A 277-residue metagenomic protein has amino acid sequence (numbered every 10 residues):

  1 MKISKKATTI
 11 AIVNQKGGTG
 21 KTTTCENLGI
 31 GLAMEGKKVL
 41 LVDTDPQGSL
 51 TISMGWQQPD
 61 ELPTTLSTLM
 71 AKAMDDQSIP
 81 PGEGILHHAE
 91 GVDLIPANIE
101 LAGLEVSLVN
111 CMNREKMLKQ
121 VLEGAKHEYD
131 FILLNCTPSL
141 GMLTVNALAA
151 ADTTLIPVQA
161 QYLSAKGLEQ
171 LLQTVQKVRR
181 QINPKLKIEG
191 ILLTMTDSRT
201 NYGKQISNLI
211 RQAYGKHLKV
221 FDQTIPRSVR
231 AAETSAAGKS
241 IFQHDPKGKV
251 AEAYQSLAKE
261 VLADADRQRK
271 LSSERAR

Functional and structural regions predicted by a protein language model:
M1-R277: P-loop NTP-binding core
